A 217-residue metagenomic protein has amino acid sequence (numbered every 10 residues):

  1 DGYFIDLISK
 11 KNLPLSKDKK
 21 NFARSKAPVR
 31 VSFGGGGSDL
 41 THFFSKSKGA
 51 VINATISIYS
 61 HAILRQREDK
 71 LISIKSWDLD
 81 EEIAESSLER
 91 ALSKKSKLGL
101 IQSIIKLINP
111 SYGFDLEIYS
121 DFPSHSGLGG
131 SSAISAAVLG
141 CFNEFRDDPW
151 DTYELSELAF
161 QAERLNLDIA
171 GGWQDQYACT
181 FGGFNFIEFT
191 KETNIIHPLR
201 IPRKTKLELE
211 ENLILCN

Functional and structural regions predicted by a protein language model:
F4-S16, F22-R24, S57-A162: Anion-binding (especially nucleotide phosphate/pyrophosphate-binding) glycine-rich loop and adjoining beta-alpha core
I5-S9, L15-P28, G37-V51, L71 (+2 more regions): ATP-dependent small-molecule kinase catalytic core of the GHMP/sugar-kinase superfamily and closely related
N53-T55: Short, surface-exposed loop/turn microsegments at beta-strand edges and helix-strand junctions
